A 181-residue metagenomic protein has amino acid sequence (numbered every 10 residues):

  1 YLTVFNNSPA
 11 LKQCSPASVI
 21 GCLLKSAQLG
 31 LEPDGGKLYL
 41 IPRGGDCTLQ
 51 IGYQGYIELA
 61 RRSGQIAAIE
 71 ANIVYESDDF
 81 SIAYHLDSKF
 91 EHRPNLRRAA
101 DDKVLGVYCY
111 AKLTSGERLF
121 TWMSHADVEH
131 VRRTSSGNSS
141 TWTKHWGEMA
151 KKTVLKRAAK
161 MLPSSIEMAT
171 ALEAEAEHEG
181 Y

Functional and structural regions predicted by a protein language model:
Y1-E167: Binding-interface segments
S164-Y181: Intrinsically disordered, low-complexity charged/polar segments
